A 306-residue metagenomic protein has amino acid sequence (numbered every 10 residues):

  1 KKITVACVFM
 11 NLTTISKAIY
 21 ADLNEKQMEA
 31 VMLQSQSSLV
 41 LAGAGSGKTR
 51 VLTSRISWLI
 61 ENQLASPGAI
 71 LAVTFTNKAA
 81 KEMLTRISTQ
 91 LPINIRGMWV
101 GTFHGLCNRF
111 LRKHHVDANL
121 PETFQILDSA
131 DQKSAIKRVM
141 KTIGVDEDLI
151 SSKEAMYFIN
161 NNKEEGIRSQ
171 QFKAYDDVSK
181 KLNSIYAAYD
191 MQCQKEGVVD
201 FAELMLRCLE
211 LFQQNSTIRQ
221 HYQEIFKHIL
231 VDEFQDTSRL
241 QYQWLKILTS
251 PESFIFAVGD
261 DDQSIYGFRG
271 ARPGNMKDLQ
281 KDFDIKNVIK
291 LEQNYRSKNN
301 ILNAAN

Functional and structural regions predicted by a protein language model:
T4-E122, Q220, G274, N303-N306: P-loop NTPase Walker
L12-I15, A21-M32, Q36-V40, L71-A72 (+5 more regions): Conserved helicase NTPase motor core
S54-N62, T85, T89, E210-Q213 (+2 more regions): Short, well-ordered alpha-helices that flank and scaffold nucleotide-derived cofactor binding pockets
Q90-I93, D278-D284: Short, conserved catalytic or adaptor-binding loops enriched in Gly and charged residues
L106, I159, K286-N287: N-terminal helical cap/lid subdomain that shapes the substrate entry/recognition surface in HAD-like hydrolases
S129-G197: Coupling/switch/interface segments within P-loop NTPase motor domains and analogous charged loops in nucleic-acid
E147-Y157, I289-N306: Coupling/hinge elements of helicase-like and P-loop NTPase modules
